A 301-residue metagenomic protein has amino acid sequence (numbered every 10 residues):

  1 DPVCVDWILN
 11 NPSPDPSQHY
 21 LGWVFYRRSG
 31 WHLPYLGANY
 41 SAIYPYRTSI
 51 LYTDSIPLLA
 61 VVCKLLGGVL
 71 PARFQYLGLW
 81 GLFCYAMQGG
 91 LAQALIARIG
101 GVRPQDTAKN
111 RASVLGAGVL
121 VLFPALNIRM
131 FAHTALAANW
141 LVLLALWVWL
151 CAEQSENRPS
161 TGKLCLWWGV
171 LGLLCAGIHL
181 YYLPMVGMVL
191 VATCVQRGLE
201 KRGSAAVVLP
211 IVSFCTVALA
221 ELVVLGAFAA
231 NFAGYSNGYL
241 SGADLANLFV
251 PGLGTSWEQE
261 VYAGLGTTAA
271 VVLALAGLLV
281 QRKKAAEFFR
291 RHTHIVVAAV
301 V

Functional and structural regions predicted by a protein language model:
D1-M87, F123-P124, H133, A137-A138: Membrane-interface coil-to-helix junctions
L33-P34, L115-A132, L219-G234, L245-N247 (+1 more regions): Membrane-interface helix-loop junctions at the exits of transmembrane helices
C63, G67, Q93-G101, L150 (+6 more regions): Membrane-water interface at transmembrane helix exits
W80-I99, K109-S155, T161-R197, F214-V217: Membrane-embedded helix bundles of polyisoprenyl
A108-L115, S160-C165, A206-P210, A286-V300: Membrane-interfacial loop-to-transmembrane alpha-helix junctions, especially the N-terminal start
V170, R202-L225, H292-V300: Hydrophobic alpha-helical membrane-interfacial segments at the cytosolic entry of transmembrane helices
P184-C215, A274-F289: Perimembrane helix-loop-helix junctions
P210-L278: Periplasmic/ER-lumenal interhelical loops and adjacent helix-loop junctions in multi-pass membrane proteins
